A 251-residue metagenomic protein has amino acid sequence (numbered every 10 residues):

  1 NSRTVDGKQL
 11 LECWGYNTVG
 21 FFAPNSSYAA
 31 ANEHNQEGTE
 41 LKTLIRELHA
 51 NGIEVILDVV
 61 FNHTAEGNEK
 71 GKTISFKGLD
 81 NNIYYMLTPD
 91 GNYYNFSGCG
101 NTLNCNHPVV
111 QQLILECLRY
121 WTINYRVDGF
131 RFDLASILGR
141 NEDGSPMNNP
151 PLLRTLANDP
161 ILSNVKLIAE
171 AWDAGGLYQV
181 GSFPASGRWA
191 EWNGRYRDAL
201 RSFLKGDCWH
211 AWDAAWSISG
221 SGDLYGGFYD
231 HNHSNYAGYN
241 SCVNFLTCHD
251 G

Functional and structural regions predicted by a protein language model:
N1-R126, L134-N158, L177: Substrate-binding/active-site clefts of carbohydrate-active enzymes
I56, R131, I168: Generic enzyme active-site microenvironment
C105, R131, L246-C248: Alpha-helical architecture
R126, E142-D143, M147-G251: Conserved alpha/beta catalytic core and glycan-binding cleft of carbohydrate-active enzymes
